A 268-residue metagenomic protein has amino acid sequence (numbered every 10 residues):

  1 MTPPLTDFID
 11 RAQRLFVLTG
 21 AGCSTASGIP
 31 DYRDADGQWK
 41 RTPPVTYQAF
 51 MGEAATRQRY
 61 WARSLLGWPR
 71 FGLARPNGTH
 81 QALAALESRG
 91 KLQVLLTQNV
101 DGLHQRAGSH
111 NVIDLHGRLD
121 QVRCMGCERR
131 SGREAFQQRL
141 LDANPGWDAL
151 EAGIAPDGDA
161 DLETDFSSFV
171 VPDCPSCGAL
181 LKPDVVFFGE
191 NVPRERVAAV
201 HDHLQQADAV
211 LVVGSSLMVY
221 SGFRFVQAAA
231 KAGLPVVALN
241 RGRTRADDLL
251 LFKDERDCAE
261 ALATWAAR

Functional and structural regions predicted by a protein language model:
M1-R268: Conserved catalytic core of sirtuin-type NAD+-dependent deacylases
